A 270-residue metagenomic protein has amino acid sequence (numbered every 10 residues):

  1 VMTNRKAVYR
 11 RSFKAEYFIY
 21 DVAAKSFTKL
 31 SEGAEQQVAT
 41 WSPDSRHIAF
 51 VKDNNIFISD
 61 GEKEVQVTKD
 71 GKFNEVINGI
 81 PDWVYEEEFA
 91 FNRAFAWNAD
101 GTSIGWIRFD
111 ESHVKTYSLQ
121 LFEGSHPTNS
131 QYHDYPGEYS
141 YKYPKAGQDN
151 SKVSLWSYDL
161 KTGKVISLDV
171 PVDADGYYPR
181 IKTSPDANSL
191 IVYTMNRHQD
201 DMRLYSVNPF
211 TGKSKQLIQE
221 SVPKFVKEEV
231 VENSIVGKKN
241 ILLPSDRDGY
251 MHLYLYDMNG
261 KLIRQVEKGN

Functional and structural regions predicted by a protein language model:
V1-R11, H47-N55, D60, R93-A96 (+8 more regions): Beta-strand C-termini and the immediately following turn/loop, strongest in propeller blades
T3-E16, V67-F95, S103-S167: Predominantly five- to eight-bladed beta-propeller fold
Y9, P144-Q148, A174, Q219-N233 (+1 more regions): Beta-propeller and related beta-repeat scaffolds in trafficking/envelope systems
R10-S59, K63-A94: Asp-box/WD-like beta-propeller blade repeats and closely related beta-sheet repeat scaffolds
E16-F18, N55-F57, S154-W156, R203-Y205 (+1 more regions): A short loop-to-beta-strand structural motif that recurs across blades of beta-propeller domains
D21-K25, D60-K63, D159-G163, N208-G212 (+1 more regions): Short loop/turn segments that connect beta-strands within beta-propeller blades
T28-S31, E64-I77, I166-D169, S214-Q219 (+1 more regions): Beta-propeller fold detector
N74-A90, D173-Y178, P223-V230, N270: Short glycine-/Asp-/Thr-/Trp-enriched loop segments that recur within the blades of beta-propeller repeat domains
